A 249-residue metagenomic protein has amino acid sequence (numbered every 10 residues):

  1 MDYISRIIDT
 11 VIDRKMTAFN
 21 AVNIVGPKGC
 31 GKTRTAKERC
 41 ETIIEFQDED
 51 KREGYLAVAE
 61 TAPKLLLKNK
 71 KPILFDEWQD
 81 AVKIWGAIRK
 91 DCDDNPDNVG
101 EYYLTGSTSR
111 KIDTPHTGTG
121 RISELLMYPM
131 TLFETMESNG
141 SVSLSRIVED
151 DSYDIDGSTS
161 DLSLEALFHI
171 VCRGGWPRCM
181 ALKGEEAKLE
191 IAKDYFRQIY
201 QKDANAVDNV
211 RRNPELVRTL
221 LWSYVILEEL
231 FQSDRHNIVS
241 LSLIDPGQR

Functional and structural regions predicted by a protein language model:
M1-D13: N-terminal pre-Walker A segment at the start of P-loop NTPase domains
I24: Hydrophobic anchor at the beta1->P-loop junction of P-loop NTPases
K32: Conserved lysine of the Walker
T35-A36: Hydrophobic positions on the alpha1 helix immediately C-terminal to the Walker A/P-loop
I44-P72: Short glycine-rich substrate-engagement loop in P-loop NTPases that contacts/grips substrate
W85-T108: Conserved catalytic/switch belt of AAA+ P-loop NTPases
R110-L125, M136-S141: Short regulatory helix/loop adjacent to the ATP-binding pocket of P-loop NTPases
E137-R249: Interdomain hinge/linker elements that couple catalytic modules in large macromolecular machines
